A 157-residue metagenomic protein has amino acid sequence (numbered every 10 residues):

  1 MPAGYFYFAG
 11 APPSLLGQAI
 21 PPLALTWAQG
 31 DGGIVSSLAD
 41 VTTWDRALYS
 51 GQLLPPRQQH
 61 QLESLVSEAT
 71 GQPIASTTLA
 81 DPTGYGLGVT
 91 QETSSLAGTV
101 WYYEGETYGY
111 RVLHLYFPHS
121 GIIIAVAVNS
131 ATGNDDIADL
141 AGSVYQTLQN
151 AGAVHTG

Functional and structural regions predicted by a protein language model:
M1-V100, E104: Short, surface-exposed loop or secondary-structure junction motifs that flank catalytic or metal-binding residues
A3-G4, G88, I123, A138-A141: Glycine-centered structural positions embedded in regular secondary structure
S36, Y110, D135: Residues that form or flank phosphate/diphosphate-binding pockets in enzymes that use nucleotide phosphates
L65-A75, S94, A131-G157: Short, gly/Ser/Thr-rich active-site loops of penicillin-recognizing serine hydrolases
G84, G109-R111: Short beta-strand-initiation
V100-Y103, R111-S130: Short, well-ordered beta-strand elements
Y103-E106, G142: Short intrinsically disordered coil segments
